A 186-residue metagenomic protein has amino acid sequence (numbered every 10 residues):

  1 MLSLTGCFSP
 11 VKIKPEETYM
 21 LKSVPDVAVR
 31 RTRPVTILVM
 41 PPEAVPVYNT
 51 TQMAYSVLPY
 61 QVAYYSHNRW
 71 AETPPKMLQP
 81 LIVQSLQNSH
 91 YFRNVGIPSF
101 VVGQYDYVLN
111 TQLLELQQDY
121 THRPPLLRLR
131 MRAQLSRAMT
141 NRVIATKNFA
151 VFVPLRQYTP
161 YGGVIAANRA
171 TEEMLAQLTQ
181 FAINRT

Functional and structural regions predicted by a protein language model:
M1-C7: Sec-dependent bacterial lipoprotein signal peptides
C7-K76, R185-T186: A structural "domain/chain start" motif
F8-R30, S89-M139, R156: Surface-exposed short loop/turn segments
P42, Q112-L116, A150-F152: Generic short beta-strand segments
V62-A71, M139-E173, Q177-Q180: Short secondary-structure boundary motifs at beta->alpha junctions and helix caps
